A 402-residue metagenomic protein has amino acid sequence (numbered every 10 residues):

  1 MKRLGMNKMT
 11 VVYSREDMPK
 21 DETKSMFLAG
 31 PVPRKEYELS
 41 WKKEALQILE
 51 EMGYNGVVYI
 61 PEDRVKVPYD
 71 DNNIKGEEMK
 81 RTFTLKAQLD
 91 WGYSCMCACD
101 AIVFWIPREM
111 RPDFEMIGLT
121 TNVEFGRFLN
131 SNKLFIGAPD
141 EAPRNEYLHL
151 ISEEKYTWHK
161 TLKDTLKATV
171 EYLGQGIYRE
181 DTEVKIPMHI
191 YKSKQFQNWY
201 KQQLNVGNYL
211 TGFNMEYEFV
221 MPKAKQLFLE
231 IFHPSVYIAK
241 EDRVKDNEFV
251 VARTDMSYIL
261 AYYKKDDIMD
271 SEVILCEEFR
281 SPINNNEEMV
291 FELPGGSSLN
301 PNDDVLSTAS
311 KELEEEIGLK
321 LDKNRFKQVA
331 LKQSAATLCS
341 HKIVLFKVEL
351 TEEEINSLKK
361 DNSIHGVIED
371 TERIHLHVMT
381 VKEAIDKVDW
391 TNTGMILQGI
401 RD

Functional and structural regions predicted by a protein language model:
M1-E183: Conserved catalytic or regulatory cores that recognize and/or transform ribose-phosphate-containing ligands
L28, F128, A309-L313, I317: Hydrophobic alpha-helical segments that mediate membrane insertion or helix-helix packing
A29, K80, D113-M116, N247 (+3 more regions): Conserved short-loop catalytic and cofactor-binding motifs
K43, D90-Y93, C97-D100, F291 (+3 more regions): Internal, well-ordered alpha-helical scaffold/interface segments that support domain packing or protein-protein contacts
A138-L150, I364-V378: Short glycine/proline-rich, acidic loop/turn segments that cap or connect secondary-structure elements
D181-L293, S297-K311, G318-D370, H377 (+1 more regions): N-terminal leader/linker segments that precede catalytic domains of diphosphate-processing enzymes
